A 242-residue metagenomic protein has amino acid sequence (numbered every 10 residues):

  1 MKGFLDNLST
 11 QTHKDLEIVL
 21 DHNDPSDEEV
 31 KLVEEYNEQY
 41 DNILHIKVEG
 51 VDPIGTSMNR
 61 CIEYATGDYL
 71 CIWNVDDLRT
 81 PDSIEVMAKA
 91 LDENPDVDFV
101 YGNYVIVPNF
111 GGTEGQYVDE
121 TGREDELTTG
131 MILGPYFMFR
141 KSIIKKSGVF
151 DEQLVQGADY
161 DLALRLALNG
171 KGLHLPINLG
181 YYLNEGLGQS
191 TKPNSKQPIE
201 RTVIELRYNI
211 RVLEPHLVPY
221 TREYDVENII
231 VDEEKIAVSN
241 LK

Functional and structural regions predicted by a protein language model:
L5-K47: Acidic donor-binding segment of Leloir-type glycosyltransferases
V48-A65: Glycine-rich, basic loop-to-helix element that forms the pyrophosphate-binding segment of sugar-nucleotide handling
G55, T121-M138: A recurrent flexible, glycine/aromatic-enriched loop bordering the glycosyltransferase active site that acts as
L70: Short aromatic/hydrophobic "clamp" motif used to bind/position activated sugar donors
D82-E114: Conserved donor NDP-sugar-binding/catalytic core segment of glycosyltransferases
N103, L173-L179: Catalytic beta-strand/loop signature of glycosyltransferases that borders the donor
D125-E126, N178, Y182-E185, T191-Y220: Catalytic core of nucleotide-sugar-dependent glycosyltransferases
V155-L162: Acidic donor-binding loop at a coil-to-helix junction in glycosyltransferase catalytic cores that engages
